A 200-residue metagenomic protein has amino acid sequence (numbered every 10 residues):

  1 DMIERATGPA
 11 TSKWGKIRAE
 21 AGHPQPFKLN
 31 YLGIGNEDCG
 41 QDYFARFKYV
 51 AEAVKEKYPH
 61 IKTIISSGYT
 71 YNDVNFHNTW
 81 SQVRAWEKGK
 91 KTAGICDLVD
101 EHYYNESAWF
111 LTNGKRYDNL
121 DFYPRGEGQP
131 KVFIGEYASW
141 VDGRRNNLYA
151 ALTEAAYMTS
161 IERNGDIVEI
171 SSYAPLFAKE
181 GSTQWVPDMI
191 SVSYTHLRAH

Functional and structural regions predicted by a protein language model:
D1, D42-Y49, T153-A156, S160: Extracytoplasmic/secreted proteins, especially bacterial periplasmic and envelope-associated proteins
R5, P9-T11, P24-K28, D38-Y137: Active-site neighborhood of glycoside hydrolase catalytic domains
W14-G33: Aromatic- and acidic-residue-enriched carbohydrate-binding clefts of CAZyme catalytic domains
R18, I64-S67, S172: Beta-strand segments within the central parallel beta-sheet cores of soluble alpha/beta enzyme folds
G35-D38, S191: Conserved short loop/turn motifs at secondary-structure junctions
F76-N78, T183-V186: Short aromatic-enriched loop/helix-cap "lid" or pocket-rim segments at secondary-structure transitions that line
L98, Y104-S182, S191-Y194: Catalytic-core region of carbohydrate-active enzymes that cleave or remodel glycosidic bonds
T195-H200: Conserved small/polar residues in nucleotide/adenosyl-binding loops
